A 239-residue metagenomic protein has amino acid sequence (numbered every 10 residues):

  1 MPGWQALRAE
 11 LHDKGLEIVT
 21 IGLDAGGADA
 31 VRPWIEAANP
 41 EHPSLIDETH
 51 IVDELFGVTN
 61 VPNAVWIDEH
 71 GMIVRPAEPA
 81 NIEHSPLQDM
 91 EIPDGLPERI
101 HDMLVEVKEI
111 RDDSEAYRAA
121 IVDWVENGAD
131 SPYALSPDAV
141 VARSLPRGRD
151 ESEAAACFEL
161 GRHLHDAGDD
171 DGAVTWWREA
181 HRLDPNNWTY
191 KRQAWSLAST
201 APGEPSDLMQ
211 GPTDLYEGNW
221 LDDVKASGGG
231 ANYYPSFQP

Functional and structural regions predicted by a protein language model:
M1-A37, E48-T49: Structural microenvironment flanking redox-active thiols in thiol-disulfide oxidoreductases
M1-L7, G71, D150, N187: Short, thiol/selenol-centered motifs that function as redox-active sites or metal-ligating centers
P2, V19, E54, N60-N63 (+3 more regions): C-type cytochrome heme c attachment motif
A9-D13, E36, G57, M72 (+3 more regions): Sec-exported extracytoplasmic/periplasmic mature domains
E17, E41-P43, N186: Residue-level detector of anion-binding/catalytic polar loops
R32-V61, V65-I67: Short, internal strand/loop/helix patches that form the active-site neighborhood or redox-interaction surface
V65-L87: Short, glycine-anchored, charge-dense loop/turn motifs used at functional sites
E83-P239: Non-globular targeting/processing and membrane-anchoring segments
